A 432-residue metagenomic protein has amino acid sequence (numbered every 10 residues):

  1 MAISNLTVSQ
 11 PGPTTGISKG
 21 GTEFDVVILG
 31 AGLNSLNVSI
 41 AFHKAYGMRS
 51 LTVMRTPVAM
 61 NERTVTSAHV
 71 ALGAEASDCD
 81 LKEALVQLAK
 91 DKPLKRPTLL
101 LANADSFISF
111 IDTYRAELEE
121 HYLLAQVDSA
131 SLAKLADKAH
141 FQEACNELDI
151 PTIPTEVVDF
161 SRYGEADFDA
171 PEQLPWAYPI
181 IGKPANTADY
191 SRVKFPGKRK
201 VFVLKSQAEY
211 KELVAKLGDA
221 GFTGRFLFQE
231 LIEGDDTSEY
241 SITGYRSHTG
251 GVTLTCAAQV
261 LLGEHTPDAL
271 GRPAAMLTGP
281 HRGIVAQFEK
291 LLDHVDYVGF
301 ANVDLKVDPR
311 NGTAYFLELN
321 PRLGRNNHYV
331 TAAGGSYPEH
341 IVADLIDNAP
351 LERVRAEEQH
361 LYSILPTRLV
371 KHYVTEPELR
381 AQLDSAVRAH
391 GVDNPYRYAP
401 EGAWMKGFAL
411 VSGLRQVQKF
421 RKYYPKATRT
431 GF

Functional and structural regions predicted by a protein language model:
M1-V127, S161-F168, G413-R415, K419-R429: ATP-binding N-terminal substructure of ATP-dependent carboxylate-amine bond-forming enzymes
K134-L227, H248-T249: Active-site nucleotide/adenylate-binding loops and adjacent lid/helix of ATP-dependent enzymes
K205-H265, P280-Q287, V307, A314-Y315: Phosphate-binding site of ATP-dependent enzymes
L227, V298-N302, L351-E357: Flexible, glycine/charged-enriched surface loops at secondary-structure junctions
L261-P273, N320-G334: Glycine-rich phosphate/pyrophosphate-binding beta-alpha loops
E289-H328: Conserved metal-phosphate-binding beta-hairpin within the catalytic cores of diverse ATP-dependent phosphoryl-transfer
V342-F432: Peripheral (often C-terminal) accessory segments that flank ATP-dependent C-N-forming ligase machineries
